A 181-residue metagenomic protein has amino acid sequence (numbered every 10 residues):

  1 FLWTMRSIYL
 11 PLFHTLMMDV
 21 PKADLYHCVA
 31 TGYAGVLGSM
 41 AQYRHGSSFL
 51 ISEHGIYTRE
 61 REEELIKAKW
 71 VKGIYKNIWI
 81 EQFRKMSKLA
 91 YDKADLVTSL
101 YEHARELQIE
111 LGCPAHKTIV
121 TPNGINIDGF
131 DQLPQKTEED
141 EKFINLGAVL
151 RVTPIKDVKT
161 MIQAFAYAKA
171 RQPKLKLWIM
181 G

Functional and structural regions predicted by a protein language model:
F1-H14: A conserved catalytic-core segment of Leloir-type glycosyltransferases
F13-K22, Y57, I74-V97: Membrane-proximal helix-turn-helix segments that form the acceptor-binding/catalytic region of lipid-linked
M17-G35, R44-L50, H54: Short N-terminal targeting/anchoring amphipathic segment
C28, S99-L100: Short beta-strand scaffold positions
E53-I56, P122-N123: Histidine-centered beta-alpha loop that forms part of the nucleotide-sugar donor binding/catalytic region in diverse
H103, G124: Carbohydrate-associated surface elements
I109, A115-H116, I125-K142: Acidic anion/phosphate-binding donor-loop and adjacent secondary structure in glycosyltransferase catalytic cores
P134, E138-K169, W178: Conserved donor-binding/catalytic core segment of Leloir-type glycosyltransferases
